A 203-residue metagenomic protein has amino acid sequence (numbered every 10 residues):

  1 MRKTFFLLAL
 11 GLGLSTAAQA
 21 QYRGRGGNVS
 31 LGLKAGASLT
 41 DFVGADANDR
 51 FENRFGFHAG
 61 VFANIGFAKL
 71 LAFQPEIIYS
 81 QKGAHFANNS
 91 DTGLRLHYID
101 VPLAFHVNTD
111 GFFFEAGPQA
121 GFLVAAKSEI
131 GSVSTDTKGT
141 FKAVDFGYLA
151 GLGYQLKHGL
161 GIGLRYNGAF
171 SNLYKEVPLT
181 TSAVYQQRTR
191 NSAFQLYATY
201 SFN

Functional and structural regions predicted by a protein language model:
Q21-N64, A116, L123-V124, S132 (+1 more regions): Short glycine/proline- and aromatic-enriched beta-strand/turn motifs that initiate or cap beta-hairpins
G27-V29, F51-F57, R95-I99, K142-Y148 (+1 more regions): Residues that define the transmembrane beta-barrel architecture of outer-membrane proteins
L33-A35, P75-I77, L103, A116 (+3 more regions): Membrane-embedded beta-strand positions of outer-membrane beta-barrel proteins
A37-D41, Y79-G83, T109, A120-V124 (+2 more regions): Transmembrane beta-strands of outer-membrane beta-barrel pores
V43-R50, H85-T92, A126-S134, Y174-T180: Outer-membrane beta-barrel translocator domains and adjoining extracellular loop/strand segments of Gram-negative
F62-N64, A104-N108, G153-Q155, G163 (+1 more regions): Transmembrane beta-barrel domains of outer membrane proteins
L71-F73, G111-F114, H158-I162: Repeated loop/turn-to-beta-strand initiation elements of outer-membrane beta-barrel proteins
R188-N203: Outer-membrane beta-barrel "beta-signal"
